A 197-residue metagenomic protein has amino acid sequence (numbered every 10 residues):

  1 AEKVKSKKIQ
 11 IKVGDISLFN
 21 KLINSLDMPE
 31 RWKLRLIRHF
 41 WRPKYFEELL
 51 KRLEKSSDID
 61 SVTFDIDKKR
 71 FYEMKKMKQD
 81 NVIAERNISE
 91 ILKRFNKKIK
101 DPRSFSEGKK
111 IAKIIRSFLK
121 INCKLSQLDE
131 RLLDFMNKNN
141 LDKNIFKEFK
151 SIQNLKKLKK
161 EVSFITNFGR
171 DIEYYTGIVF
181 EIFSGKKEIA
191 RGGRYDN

Functional and structural regions predicted by a protein language model:
A1-H39: Internal, well-ordered domain-core segments that constitute the primary functional module of diverse proteins
A1-K8, S17, S56-N197: Positively charged, Gly/Ser-enriched RNA/tRNA-binding surfaces
D15, R42-Y45, K124: Short, solvent-exposed helix-helix connector turns and helix-capping sites enriched in acidic/polar residues
K21-D27, L34-I37, K51, Y72 (+3 more regions): Internal hydrophobic scaffold segments of catalytic domains
D27-D58, K186: Acidic, His- and aromatic-enriched active-site or binding-groove loops in soluble protein domains that engage sugars
